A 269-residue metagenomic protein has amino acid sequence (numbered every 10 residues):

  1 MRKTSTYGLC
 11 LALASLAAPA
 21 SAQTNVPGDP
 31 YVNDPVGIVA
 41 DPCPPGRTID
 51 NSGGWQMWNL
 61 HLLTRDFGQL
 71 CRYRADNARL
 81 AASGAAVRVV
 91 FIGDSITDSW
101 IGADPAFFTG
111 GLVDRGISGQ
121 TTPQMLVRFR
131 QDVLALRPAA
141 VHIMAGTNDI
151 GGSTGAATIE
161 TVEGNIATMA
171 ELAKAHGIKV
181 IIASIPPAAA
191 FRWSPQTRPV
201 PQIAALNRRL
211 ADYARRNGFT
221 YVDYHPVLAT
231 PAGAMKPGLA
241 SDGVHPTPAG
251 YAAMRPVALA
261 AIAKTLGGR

Functional and structural regions predicted by a protein language model:
M1-V90, G102, F107, L136 (+1 more regions): N-terminal secretory targeting modules
S15-A18, S95, S184: Short linear Ser/Thr-Pro motifs
A86-G102, S118-T121: Catalytic nucleophile-elbow at a beta strand-turn-alpha helix junction centered on a G-D-S/GDSL motif, marking
I92, R115, V222-Y224: Hydrophobic residues at beta-strand termini and immediately following loops that shape nucleotide-binding pockets
P105-G111, L126-R269: Alpha-helical cap/lid subdomain in secreted, periplasmic, or secretory-pathway luminal O-acyl-processing enzymes
G111-Q124: A short beta-strand-loop structural module common to alpha/beta enzyme folds
